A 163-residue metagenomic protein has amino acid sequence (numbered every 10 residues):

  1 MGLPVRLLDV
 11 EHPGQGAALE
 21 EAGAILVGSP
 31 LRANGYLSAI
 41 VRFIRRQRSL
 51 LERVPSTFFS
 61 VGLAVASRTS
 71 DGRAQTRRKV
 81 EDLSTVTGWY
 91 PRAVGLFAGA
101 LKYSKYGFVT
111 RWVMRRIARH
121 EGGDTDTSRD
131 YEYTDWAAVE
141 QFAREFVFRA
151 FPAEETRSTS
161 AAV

Functional and structural regions predicted by a protein language model:
G2-G14: A short beta-strand-loop structural module common to alpha/beta enzyme folds
G14-G16, G28-S29: Short, charge-patterned binding micro-sites
A17-A18, S38: Short Asp/Glu-rich motifs
L19-E20, L51: A short, aliphatic-rich alpha-helical micro-motif
I25, S29-V163: FMN-binding flavodoxin-like domain, especially the glycine-rich phosphate-binding loop
